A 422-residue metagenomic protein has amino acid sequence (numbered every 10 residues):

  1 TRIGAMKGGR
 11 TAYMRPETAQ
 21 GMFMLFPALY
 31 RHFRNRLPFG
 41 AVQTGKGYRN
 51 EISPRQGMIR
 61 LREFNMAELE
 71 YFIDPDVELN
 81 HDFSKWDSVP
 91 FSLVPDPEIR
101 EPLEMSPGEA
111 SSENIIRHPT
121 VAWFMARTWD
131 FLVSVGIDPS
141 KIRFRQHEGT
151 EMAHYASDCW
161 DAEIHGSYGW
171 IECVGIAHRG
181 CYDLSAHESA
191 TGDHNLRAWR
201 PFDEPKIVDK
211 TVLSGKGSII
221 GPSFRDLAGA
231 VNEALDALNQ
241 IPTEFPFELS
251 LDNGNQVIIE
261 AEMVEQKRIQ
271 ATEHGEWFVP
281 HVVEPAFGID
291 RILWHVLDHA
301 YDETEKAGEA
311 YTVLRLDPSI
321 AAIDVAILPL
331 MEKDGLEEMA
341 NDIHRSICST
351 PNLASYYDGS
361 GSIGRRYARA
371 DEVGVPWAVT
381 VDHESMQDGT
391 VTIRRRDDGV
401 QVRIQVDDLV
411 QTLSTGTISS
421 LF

Functional and structural regions predicted by a protein language model:
T1-D358, E384-F422: TRNA-recognition modules of translation machinery and tRNA-sensing kinases, especially anticodon-binding
Y356-V381, S385-Q387: Aromatic- and charge-enriched substrate-recognition/interaction segments in catalytic or ligand-/protein-binding
